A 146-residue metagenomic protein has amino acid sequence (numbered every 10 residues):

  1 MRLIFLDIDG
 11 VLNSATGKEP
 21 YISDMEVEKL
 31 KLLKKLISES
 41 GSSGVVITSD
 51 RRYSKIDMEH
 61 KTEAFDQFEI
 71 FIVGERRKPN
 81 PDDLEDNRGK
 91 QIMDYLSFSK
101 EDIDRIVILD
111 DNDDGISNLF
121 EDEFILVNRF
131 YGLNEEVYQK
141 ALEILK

Functional and structural regions predicted by a protein language model:
M1, S42-G44, D102-R105: A general structural motif
M1-G41: Active-site neighborhood of HAD-like aspartate-dependent phosphohydrolases
L6, I47-R51, L109-D111: Short His-Asn-centered micro-motif
L12-N13, Y53-K55, D114-I116: Short, active-site-adjacent cap segments at secondary-structure transitions
P20-E26, Y53-I56, P81-E85: Acidic-and-aromatic substrate-binding clefts and catalytic sites of carbohydrate-active enzymes
I37-E59: Substrate-recognition element of Asp-dependent hydrolases with the DxDx(T/V) motif
E59-K146: C-terminal cap/substrate-recognition subdomain and adjoining C-terminal extension of metal-dependent phosphatase-like
